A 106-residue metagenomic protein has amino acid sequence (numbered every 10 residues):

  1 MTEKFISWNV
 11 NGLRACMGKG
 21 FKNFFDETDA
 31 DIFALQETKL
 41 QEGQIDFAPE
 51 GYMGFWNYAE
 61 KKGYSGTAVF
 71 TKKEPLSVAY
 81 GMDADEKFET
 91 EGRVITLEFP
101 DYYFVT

Functional and structural regions predicted by a protein language model:
M1-P49, A59, Y64: N-terminal, active-site-proximal structural segment of metallo-dependent hydrolase catalytic domains
I45-T106: Structured beta-strand-rich core segments of catalytic domains in phosphoester-bond hydrolases
